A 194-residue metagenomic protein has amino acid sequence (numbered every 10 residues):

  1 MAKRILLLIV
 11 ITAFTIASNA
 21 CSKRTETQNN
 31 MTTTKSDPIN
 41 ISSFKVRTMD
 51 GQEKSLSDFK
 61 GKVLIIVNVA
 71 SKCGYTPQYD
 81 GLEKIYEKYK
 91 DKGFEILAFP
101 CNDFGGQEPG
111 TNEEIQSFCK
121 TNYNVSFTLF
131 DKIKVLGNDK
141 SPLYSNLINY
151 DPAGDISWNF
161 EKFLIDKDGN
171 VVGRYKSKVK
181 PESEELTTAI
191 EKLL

Functional and structural regions predicted by a protein language model:
M1-M31: Bacterial Sec-dependent N-terminal signal peptides
E26-S57, P142: N-terminal "domain-start" segment that seeds a small globular fold
F59-V63: Proline/glycine-enriched tight loop/beta-turn segments at coil->beta junctions that connect or precede beta-strands
N68-K72: Amphipathic alpha-helical repeat scaffolds
Y75-K140: Structural microenvironment flanking redox-active thiols in thiol-disulfide oxidoreductases
P142-S145, N149-L194: Thiol-/selenol-based redox modules, centered on thioredoxin-like and closely related oxidoreductase domains
